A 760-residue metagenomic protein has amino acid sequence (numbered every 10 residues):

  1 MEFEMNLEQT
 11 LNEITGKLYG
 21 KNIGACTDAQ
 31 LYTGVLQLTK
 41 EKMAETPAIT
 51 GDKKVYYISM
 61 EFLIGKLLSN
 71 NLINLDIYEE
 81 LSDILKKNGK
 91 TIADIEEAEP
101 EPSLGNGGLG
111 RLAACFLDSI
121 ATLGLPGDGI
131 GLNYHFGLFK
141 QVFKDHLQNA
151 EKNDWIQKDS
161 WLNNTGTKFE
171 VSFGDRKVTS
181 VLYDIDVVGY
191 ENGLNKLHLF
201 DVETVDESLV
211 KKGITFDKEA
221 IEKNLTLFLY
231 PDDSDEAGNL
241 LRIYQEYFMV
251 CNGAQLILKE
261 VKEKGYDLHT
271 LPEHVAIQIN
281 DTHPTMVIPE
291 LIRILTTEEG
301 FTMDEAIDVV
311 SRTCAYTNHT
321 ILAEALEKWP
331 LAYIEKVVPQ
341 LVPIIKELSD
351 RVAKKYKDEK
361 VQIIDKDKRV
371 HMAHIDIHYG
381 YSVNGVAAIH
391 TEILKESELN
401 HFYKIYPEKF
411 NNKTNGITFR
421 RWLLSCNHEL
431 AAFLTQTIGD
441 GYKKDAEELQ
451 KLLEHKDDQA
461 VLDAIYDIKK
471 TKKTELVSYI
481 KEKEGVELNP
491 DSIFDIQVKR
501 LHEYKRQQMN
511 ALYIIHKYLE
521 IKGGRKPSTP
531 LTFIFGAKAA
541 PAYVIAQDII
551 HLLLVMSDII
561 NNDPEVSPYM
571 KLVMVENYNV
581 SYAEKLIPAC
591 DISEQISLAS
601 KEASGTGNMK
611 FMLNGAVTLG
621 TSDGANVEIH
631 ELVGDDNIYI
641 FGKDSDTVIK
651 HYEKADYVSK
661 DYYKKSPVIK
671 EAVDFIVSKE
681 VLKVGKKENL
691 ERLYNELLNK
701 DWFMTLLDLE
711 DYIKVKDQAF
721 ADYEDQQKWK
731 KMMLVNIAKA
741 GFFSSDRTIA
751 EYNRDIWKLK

Functional and structural regions predicted by a protein language model:
M1-K760: A conserved ligand/cofactor-binding region detector
